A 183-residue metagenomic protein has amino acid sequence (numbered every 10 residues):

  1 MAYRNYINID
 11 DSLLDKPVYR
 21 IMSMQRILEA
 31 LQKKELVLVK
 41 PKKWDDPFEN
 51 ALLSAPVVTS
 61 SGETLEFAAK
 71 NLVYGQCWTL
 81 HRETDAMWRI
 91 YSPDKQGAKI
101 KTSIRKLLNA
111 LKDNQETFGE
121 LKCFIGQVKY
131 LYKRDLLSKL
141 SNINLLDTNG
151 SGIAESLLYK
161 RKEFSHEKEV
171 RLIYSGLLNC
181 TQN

Functional and structural regions predicted by a protein language model:
M1-N183: Partner-binding and oligomerization surfaces adjacent to conserved cores of proteins that assemble macromolecular
